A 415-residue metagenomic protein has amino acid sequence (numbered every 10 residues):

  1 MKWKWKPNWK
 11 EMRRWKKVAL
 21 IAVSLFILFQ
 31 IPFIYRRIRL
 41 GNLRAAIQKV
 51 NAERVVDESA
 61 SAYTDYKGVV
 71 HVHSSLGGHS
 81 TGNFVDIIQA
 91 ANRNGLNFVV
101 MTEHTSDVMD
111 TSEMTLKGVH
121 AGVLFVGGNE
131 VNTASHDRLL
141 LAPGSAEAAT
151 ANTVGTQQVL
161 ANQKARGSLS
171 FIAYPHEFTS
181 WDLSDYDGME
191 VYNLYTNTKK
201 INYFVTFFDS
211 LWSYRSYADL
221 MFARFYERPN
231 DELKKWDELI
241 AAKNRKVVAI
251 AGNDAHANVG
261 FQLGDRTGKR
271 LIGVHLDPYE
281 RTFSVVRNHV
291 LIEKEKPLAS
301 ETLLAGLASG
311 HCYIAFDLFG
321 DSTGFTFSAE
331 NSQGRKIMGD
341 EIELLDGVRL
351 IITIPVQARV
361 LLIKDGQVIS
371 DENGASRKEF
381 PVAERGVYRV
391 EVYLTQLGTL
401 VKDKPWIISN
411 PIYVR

Functional and structural regions predicted by a protein language model:
K2-A45, V50-A62, K243-A249, N253-R415: C-terminal functional module detector
L40-S213, Y226-W236, A242, V247 (+3 more regions): A metal-dependent hydrolase metal-coordination microenvironment
K67-H71, S216-D219, R270, R287 (+1 more regions): General secondary-structure edge motif
G95-N97, V126-E130, N152-G155, T198-I201 (+6 more regions): Short, surface-exposed, polar/charged, turn-prone segments marking secondary-structure boundaries
N202-E227, Q262-Y279: Charged, glycine/proline-rich intrinsically disordered loops and linkers
